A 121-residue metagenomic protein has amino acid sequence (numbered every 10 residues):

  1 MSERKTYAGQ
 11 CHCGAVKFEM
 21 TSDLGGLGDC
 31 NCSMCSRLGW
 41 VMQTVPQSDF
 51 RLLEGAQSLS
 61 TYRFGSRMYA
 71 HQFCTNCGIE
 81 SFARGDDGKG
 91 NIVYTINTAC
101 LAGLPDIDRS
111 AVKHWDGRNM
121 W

Functional and structural regions predicted by a protein language model:
M1-Q10, A15-W121: A short Gly-Trp-Pro
